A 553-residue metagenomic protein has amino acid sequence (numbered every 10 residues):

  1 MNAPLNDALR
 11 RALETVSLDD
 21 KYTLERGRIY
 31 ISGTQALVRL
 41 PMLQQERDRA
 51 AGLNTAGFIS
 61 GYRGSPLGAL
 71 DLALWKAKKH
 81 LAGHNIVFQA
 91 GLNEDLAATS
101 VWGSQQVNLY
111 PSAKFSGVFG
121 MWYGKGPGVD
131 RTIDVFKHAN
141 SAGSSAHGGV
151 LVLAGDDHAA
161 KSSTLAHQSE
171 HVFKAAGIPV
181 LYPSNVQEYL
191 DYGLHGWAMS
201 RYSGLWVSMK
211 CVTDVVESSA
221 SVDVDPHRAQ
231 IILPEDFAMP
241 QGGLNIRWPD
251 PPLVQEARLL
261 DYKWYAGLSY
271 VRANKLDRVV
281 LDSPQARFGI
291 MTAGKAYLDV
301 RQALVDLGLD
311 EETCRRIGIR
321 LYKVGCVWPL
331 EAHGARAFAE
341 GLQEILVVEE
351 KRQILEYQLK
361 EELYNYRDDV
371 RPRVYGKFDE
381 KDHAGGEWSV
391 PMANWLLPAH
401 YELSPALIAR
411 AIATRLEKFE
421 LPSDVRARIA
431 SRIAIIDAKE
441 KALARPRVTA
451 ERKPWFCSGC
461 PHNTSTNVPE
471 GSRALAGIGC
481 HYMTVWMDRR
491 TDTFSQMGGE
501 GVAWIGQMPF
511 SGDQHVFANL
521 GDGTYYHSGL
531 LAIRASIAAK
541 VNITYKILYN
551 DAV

Functional and structural regions predicted by a protein language model:
N2-L40, Q44, P183-F456, I478: Flexible, low-complexity linker and terminal segments
Q45-R49, K78, Q105-L109, K275 (+3 more regions): Structural motif corresponding to the C-terminal cap of alpha-helices
R49, P111, N140-S141, R278-V280 (+4 more regions): Short, flexible, glycine/charge-rich loop motifs used to bind or transfer phosphoryl groups or to couple energy/partner
A50-A98, K114-F115, D282-L330, Y366-K377 (+1 more regions): Anionic-ligand anchoring segments at beta-strand to alpha-helix junctions in alpha/beta enzyme folds, i.e., glycine
A56-Y62, V87-G91, F119-G124, L153-A154 (+7 more regions): Short glycine-rich or small-residue beta-strand-to-loop segments that form or flank ligand, phosphate, metal/Fe-S
S65-Y202, V212, N463-N467, R473-V553: Thiamine diphosphate
R447-S465, E470, W486: Cysteine-cluster motifs in flexible loop/terminal segments that predominantly coordinate metals
